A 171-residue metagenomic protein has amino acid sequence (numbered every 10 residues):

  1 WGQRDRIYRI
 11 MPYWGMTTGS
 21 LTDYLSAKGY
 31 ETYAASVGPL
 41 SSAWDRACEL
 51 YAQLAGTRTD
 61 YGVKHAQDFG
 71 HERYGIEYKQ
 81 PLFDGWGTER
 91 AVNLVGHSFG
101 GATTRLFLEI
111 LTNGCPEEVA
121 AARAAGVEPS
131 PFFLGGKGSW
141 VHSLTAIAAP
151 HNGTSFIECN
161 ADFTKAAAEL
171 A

Functional and structural regions predicted by a protein language model:
W1-V92: Active-site catalytic motif of lipid deacylating hydrolases and related acyltransferases
Y51, R58-A171: Serine-dependent carboxylesterase/thioesterase catalytic core of lipase-like alpha/beta-hydrolase/SGNH enzymes
